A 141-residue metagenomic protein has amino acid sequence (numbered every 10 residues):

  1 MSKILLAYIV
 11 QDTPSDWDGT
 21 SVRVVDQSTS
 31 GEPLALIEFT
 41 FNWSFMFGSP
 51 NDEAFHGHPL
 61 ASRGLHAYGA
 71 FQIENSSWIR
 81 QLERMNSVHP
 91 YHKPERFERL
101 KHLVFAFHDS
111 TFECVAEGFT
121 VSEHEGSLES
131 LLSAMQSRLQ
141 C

Functional and structural regions predicted by a protein language model:
M1-C141: Surface-exposed, interaction-prone regions used to assemble/regulate multi-protein complexes
